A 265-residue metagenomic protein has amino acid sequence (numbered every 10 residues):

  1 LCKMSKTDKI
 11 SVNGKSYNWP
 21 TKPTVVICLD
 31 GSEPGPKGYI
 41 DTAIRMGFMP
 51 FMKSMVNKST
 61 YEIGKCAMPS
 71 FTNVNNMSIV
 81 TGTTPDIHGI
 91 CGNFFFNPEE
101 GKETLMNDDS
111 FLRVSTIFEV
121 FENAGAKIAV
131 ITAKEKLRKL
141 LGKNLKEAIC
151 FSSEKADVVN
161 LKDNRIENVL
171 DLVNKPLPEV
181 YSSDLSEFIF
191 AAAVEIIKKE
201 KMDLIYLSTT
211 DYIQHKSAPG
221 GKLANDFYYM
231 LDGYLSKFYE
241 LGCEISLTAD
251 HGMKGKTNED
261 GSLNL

Functional and structural regions predicted by a protein language model:
C2-K3, G82-A218: His/Asp/Glu-rich, glycine-adjacent segments that coordinate divalent cations and/or stabilize oxyanion chemistry on
C2-S59: Active-site-proximal N-terminal segment of extracellular/periplasmic enzymes that hydrolyze or transfer
V26, F51, D226-N264: Metal-dependent active-site segment of extracytoplasmic phospho-/sulfohydrolases and closely related
V26-C28, L204-S208, S246: Structural motif
S32-E33, T210, S217, H251-M253: Catalytic metal-binding/acid-base residues of hydrolase active sites
G35-G82, K127-A129: Short, structured active-site-proximal loop/turn typified by the sulfatase FGly-forming signature C/S-X-P-X-R
G38, K216-G221, N258: Short acidic, glycine/proline-rich loop/turn micro-motifs
V56, E122, Y239-E240: Anion (oxyanion) recognition and catalysis
